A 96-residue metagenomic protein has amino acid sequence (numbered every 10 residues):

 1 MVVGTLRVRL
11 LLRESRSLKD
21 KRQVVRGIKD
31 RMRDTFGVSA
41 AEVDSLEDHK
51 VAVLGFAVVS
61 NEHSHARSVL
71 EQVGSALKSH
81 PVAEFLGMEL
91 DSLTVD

Functional and structural regions predicted by a protein language model:
M1-S39, A76: N-terminal first-folded block
V3, A41-E62, T94-V95: Short, charge-patterned binding micro-sites
L6-L10, L54-F56, M88-S92: A structural signal for short, well-ordered beta-strand segments
F36-V43, E84-L90: Short beta-strand elements
S60-D96: C-terminal structural segments of small proteins and small subunits
